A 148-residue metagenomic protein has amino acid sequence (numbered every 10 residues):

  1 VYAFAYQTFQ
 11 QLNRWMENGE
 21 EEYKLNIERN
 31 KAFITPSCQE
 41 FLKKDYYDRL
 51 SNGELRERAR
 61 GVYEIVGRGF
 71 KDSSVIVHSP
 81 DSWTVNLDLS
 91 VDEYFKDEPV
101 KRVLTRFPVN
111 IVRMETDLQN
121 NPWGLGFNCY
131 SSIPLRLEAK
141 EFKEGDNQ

Functional and structural regions predicted by a protein language model:
V1-N18, E22: Short, low-complexity N-terminal intrinsically disordered segments enriched in polar/charged residues
E17-Q148: Structured, amphipathic secondary-structure segments that form assembly/contact surfaces in multi-subunit
